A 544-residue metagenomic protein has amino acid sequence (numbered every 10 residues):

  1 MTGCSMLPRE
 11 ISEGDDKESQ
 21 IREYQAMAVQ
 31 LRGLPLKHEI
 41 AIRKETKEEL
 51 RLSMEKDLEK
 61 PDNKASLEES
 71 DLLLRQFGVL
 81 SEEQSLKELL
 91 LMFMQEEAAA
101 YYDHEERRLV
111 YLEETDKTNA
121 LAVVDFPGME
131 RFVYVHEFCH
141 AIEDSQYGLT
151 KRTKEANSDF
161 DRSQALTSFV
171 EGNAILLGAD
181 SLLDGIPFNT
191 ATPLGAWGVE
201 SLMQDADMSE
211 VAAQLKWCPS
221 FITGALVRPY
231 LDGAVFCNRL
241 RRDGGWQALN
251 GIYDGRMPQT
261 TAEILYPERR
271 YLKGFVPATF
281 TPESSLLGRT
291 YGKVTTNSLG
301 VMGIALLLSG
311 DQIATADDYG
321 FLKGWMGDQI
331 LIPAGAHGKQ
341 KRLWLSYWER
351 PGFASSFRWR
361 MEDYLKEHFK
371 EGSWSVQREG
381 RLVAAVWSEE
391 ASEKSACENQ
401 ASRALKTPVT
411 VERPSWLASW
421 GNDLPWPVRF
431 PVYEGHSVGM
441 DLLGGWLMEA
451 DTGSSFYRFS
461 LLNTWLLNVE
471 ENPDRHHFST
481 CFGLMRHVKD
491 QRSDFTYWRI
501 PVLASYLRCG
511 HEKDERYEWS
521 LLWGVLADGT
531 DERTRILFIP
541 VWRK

Functional and structural regions predicted by a protein language model:
S5-L7: Bacterial signal peptide processing site
Q20-K117: Auxiliary, metal-adjacent structural segments of Zn-dependent hydrolase domains
Y24, S145-T150, K154-Q204: Post-HExxH zinc-binding segment in Zn-dependent metallohydrolases
A28, F132-L149, A174-I175: Active-site recognition of the HExxH zinc-binding catalytic motif
E113-V135, A165-L166: Short pre-active-site segment immediately N-terminal to the catalytic Zn-binding motif
E210-K339, L345: Pan-zinc metallopeptidase signature
M326-V409: C-terminal soluble interaction/assembly domains
E412-K544: Outer-membrane beta-barrel proteins and related beta-barrel translocases across Gram-negative bacteria
